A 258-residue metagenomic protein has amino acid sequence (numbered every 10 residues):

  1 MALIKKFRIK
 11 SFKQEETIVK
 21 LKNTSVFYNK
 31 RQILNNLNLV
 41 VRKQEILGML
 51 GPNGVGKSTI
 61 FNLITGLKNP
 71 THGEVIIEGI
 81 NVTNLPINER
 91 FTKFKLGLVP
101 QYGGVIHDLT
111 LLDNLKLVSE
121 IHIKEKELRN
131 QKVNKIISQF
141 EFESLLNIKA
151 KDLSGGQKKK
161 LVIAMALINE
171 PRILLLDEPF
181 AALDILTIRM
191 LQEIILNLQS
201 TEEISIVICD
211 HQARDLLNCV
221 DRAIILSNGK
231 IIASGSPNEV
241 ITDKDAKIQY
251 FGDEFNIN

Functional and structural regions predicted by a protein language model:
V19-L21, L34: Conserved structural motif at the start of ABC-family nucleotide-binding domains
L50-P52: The feature captures the beta-strand-to-loop junction immediately N-terminal to the Walker
T65: Helix-to-loop junction immediately C-terminal to a conserved catalytic motif
G73-N81, F91-K93: Conserved ABC transporter NBD signature motif
E127-L145, L196: Conserved ABC ATPase "signature" region
K149-L153: Conserved ABC ATPase signature
L174-E178: Catalytic Walker B motif of ABC-type/P-loop ATPase nucleotide-binding domains
